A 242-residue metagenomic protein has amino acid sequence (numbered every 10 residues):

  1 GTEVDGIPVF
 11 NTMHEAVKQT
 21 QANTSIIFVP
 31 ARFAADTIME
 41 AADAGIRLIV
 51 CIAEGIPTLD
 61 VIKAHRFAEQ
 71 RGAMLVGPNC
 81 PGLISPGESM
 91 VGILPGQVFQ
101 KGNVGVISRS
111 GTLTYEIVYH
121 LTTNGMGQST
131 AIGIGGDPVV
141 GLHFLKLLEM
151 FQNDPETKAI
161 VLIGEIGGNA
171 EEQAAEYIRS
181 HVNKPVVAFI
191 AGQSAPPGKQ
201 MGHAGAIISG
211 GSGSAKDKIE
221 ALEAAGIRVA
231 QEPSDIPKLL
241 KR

Functional and structural regions predicted by a protein language model:
G1-R242: Catalytic-core regions of core metabolic enzymes, especially those transforming organic acids/acyl-group intermediates
